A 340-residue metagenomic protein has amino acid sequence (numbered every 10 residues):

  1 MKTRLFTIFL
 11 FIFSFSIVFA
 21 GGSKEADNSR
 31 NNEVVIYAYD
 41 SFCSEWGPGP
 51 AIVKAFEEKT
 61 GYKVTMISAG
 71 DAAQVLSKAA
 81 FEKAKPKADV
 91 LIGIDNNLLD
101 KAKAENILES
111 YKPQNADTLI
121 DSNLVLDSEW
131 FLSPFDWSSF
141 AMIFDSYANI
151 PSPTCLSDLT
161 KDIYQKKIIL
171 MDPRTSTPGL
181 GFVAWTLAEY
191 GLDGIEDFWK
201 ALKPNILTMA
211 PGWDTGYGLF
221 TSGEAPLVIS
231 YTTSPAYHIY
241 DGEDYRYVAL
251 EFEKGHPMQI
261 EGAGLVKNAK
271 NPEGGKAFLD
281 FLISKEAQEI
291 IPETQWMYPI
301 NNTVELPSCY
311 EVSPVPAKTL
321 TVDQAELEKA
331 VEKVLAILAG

Functional and structural regions predicted by a protein language model:
M1-V34, G340: Short, low-complexity disordered leader/linker segments with a strong preference for bacterial N-terminal type II
V35-T65: Short, polar/charged alpha-helical segment
Y37-G49, G70-Q74, P86-A225: Extracytoplasmic ligand-binding site segments that recognize negatively charged/polar headgroups
N97-K101, T221, A225-R246: A ligand-binding cleft/hinge motif common to bilobed small-molecule-binding domains
S138, W199-K203, M209-A210, G242-K267: Periplasmic-binding protein-like
A141-A148, Q259-G274, I290-I291: A bilobed periplasmic-binding-protein/Venus flytrap-type ligand-binding module shared by bacterial periplasmic
K166-T175, F281-E305: Periplasmic-binding protein-like
G194, P299-G340: An extracytoplasmic/periplasmic, membrane-proximal ligand-sensing/linker region
